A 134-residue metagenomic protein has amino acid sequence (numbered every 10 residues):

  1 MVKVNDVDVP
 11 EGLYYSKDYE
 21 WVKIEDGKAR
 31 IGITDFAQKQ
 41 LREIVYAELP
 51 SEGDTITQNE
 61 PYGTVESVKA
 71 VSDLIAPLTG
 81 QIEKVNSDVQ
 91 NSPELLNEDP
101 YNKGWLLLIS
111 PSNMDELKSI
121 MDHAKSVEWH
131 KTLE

Functional and structural regions predicted by a protein language model:
M1-P61, E94, E98-M114, S119-E134: Acidic, low-complexity mobile loops and tails
V22-I24, V68, V85-D88: Residue-level recognition of beta-strand microenvironments
T57-D73: Charged, well-structured alpha/beta interaction segments
E60, E66, N86-S87, P111: Conserved "cap/hinge" positions at secondary-structure junctions
D73-P77, S110: Histidine- and aromatic-rich ligand-binding microenvironments
A76-T79, H123: ATP/adenylate-binding site constellation spanning eukaryotic-like Ser/Thr protein kinases, ABC-transporter
T79, E83-K84, Q90-N97: Charged, amphipathic alpha-helical coiled-coil/dimerization segments
